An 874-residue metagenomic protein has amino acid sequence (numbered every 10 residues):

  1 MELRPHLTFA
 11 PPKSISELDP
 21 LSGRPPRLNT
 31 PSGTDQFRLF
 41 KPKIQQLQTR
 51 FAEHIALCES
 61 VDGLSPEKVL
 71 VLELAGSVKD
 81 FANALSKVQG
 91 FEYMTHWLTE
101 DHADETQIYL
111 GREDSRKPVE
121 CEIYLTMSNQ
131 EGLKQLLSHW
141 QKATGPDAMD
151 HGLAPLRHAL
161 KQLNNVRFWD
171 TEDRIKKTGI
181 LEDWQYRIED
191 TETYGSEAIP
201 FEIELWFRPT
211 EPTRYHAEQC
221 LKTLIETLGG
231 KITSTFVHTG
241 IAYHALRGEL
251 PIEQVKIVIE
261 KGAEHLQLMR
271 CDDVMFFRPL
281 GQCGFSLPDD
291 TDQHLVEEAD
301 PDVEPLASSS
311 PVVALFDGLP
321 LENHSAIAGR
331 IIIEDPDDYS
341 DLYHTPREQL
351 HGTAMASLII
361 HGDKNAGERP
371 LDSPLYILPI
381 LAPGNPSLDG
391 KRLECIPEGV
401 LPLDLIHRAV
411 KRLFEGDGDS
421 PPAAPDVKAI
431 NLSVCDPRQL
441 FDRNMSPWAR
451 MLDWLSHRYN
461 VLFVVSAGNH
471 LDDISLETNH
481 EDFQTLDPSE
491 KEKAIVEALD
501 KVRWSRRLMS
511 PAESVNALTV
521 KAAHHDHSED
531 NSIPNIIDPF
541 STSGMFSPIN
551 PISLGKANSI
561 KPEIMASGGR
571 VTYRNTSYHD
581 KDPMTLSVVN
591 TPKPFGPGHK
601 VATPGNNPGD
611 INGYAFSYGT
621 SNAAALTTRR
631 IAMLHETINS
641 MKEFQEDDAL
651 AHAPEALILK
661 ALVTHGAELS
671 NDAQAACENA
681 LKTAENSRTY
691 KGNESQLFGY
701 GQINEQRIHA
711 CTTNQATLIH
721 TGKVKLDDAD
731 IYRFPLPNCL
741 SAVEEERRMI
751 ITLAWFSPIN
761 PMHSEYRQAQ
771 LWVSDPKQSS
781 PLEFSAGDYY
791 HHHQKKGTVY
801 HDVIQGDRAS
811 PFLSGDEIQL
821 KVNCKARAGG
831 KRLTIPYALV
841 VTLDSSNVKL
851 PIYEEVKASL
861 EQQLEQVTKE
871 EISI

Functional and structural regions predicted by a protein language model:
M1-E73, D80-I199, Q219-D302: Autoinhibitory propeptides
L3-L18, L508, Y766-P781, R808-I874: C-terminal edge strands of extracellular/lumenal beta-sandwich accessory domains
E67-T106, E202-W206, P212-G229, R747-T798: Extended low-complexity, serine/threonine- and proline-enriched intrinsically disordered segments
H216, F236, P386-S514, Y614-Y618 (+2 more regions): Substrate-binding/access-modulating region of protease and related hydrolase catalytic domains
D300-D335, D341-P402, A424-K428, L440-F441 (+7 more regions): Subtilisin-like serine protease catalytic core
L321, S325-A326, A494-T620, A624-A625: Extracellular S/T/G-rich loop segment that most often corresponds to the catalytic His/Ser-adjacent loop
G468, A680-S774: Secreted peptidase-domain scaffold signal
A623-N639: Short, small-residue alpha-helix embedded
